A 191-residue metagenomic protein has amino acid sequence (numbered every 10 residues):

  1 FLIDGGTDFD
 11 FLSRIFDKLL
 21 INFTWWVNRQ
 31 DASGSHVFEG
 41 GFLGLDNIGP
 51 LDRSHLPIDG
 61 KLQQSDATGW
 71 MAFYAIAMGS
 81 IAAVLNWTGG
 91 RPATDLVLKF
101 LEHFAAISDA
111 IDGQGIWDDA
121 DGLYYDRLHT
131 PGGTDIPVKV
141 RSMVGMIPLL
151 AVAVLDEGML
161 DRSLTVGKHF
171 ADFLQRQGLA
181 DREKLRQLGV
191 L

Functional and structural regions predicted by a protein language model:
F1-L191: Acidic, mature catalytic/reactive cores of soluble proteins
